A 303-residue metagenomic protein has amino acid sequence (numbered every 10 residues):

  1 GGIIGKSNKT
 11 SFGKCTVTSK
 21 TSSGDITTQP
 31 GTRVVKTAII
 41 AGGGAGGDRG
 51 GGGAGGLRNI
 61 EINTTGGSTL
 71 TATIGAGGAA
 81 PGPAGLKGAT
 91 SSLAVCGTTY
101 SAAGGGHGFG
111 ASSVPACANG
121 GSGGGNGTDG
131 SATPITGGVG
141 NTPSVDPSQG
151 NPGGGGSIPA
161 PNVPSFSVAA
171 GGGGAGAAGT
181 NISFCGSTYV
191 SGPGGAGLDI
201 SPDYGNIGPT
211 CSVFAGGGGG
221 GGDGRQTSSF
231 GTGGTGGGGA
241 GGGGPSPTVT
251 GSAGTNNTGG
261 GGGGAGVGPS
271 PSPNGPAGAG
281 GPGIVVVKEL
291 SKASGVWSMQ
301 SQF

Functional and structural regions predicted by a protein language model:
G1-D25, Q29-W297: Low-complexity, glycine/proline-biased repetitive segments and flexible coils/loops
